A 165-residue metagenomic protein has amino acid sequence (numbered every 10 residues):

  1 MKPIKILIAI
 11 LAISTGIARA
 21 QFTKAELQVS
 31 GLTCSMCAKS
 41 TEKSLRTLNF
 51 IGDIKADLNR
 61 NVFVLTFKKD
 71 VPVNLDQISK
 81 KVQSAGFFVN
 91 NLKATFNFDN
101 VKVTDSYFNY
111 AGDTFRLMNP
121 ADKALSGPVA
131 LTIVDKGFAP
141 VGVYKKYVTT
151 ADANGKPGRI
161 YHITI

Functional and structural regions predicted by a protein language model:
M1-T23: Bacterial Sec-dependent N-terminal signal peptides
K24-K55, N61-T66: Start-of-domain marker
L58-Y110: Mid-chain, structured segments of secreted extracytoplasmic proteins
F87-T164: Thiol/selenol-based redox catalytic cores and closely related redox-interacting motifs
